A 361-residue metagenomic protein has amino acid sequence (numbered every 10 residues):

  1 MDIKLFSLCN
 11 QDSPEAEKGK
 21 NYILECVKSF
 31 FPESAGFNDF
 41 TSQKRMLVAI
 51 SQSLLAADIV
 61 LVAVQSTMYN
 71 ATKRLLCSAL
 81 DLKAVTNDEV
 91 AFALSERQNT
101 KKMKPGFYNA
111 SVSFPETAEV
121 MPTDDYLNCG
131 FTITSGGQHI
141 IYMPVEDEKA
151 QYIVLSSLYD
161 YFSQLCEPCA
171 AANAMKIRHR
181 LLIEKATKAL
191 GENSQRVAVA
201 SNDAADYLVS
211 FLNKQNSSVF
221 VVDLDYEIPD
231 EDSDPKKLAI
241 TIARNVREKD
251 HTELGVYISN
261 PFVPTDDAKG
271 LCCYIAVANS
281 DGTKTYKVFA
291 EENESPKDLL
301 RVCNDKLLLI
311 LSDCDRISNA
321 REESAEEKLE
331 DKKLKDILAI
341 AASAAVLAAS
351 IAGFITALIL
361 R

Functional and structural regions predicted by a protein language model:
M1-D39, V219-V221: Glycine-rich phosphate/diphosphate-binding loop of Rossmann-like nucleotide-binding domains
Y22, L155-A174: Extended, charged alpha/beta regions that create polyanion-binding interfaces
N38-V62, T67-P144, K149-Y152, S163: Proline/glycine-rich low-complexity loops and linkers
V62-K83, L208-K214, P264-S280: Short Gly/Thr/Asp-enriched flexible loops that form oxyanion-binding sites at enzyme active sites
I177-G191: A short, well-structured juxtamembrane/interface segment
R196-K237: Glycine-rich, small/polar surface segments that engage phosphate groups of diverse ligands
R244, D250-T252, V263-E323: C-terminal binding/interaction regions
L338-T356: Hydrophobic alpha-helical topogenic segments used for membrane insertion/localization
